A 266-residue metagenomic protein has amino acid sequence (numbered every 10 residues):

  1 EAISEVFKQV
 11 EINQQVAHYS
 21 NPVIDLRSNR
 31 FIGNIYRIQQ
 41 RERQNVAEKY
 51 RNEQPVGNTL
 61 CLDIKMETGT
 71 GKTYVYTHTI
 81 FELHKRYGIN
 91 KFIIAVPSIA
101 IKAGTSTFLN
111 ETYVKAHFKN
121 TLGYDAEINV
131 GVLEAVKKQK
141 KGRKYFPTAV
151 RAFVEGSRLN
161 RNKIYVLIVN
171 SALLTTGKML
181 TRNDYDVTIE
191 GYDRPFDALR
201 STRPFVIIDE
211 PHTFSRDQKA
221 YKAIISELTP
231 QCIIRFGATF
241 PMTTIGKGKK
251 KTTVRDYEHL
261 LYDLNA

Functional and structural regions predicted by a protein language model:
E1-T70, Y74-G88, T107-E111, K115-A116: ATP-dependent helicase/translocase motor core
N21-Q54, E134-A152, N183-P195, R216 (+1 more regions): Surface-exposed intrinsically disordered loops and tails
G57, L159-K163, E227: Extracellular/periplasmic catalytic domains that process cell-envelope and extracellular macromolecules
C61-G69, Y76, F92-P97, E127-A135 (+3 more regions): Extended hydrophobic secondary-structure segments that form protein cores and membrane-embedded regions
V75, G88-E134, S171-L173: Conserved Walker A/P-loop ATP-binding site and its immediately adjacent core in helicase/helicase-like ATPase domains
H78-K85, I99, A103-T107, I168-A266: Signature of the SF2 helicase/ATPase Hel1-core->accessory helical subdomain module
I89, N162-I164, P230: Short, high-confidence coil segments that cap the C-terminus of an alpha-helix and link into the following beta-strand
A116-D186: Inter-Walker segment of RecA-like/P-loop motor cores
